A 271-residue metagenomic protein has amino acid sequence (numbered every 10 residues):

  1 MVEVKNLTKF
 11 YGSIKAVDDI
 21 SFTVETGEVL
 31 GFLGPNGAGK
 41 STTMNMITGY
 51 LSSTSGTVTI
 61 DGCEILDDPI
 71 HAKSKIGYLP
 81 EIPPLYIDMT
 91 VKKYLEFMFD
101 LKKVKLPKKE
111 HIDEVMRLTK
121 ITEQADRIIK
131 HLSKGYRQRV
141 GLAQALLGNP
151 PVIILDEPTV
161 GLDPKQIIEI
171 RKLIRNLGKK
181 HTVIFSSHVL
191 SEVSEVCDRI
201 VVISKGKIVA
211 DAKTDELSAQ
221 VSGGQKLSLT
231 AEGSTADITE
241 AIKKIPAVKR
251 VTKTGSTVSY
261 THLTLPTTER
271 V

Functional and structural regions predicted by a protein language model:
V2-V4, K9-S204, V209-A210: ABC transporter nucleotide-binding domains
P80, K253-G255, P266: A broadly tuned preference for mixed-charge, low-complexity surface segments
L85-Y86, V258-Y260: Short histidine/acidic/glycine/proline-rich micro-motifs that form metal- and phosphate-coordinating active-site loops
M98, P246-R250, T264: Short, low-complexity, polar/charged sequence segments that are solvent-exposed and flexible
R171-S259: ABC transporter nucleotide-binding domain
T261-T267: Conserved small/polar residues in nucleotide/adenosyl-binding loops
